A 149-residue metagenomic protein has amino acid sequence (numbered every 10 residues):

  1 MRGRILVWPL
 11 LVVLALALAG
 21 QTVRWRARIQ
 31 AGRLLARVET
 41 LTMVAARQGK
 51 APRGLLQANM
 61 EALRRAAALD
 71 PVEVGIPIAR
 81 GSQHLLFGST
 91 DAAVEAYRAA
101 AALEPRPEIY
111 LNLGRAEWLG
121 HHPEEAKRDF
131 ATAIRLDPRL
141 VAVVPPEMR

Functional and structural regions predicted by a protein language model:
L18-T40: Hydrophobic alpha-helical transmembrane segments in integral membrane proteins
A27-A31, V74-G75, T90, P107-E108 (+1 more regions): Helix-start (N-cap) detector for alpha-helical repeat units in TPR-like alpha-solenoids, especially tetratricopeptide
P71, E104-P105, P138: Short coil turns that delineate tetratricopeptide repeat
A79, N112, P146-E147: Canonical tetratricopeptide repeat
L86, L119-G120: Register position in tetratricopeptide repeats
